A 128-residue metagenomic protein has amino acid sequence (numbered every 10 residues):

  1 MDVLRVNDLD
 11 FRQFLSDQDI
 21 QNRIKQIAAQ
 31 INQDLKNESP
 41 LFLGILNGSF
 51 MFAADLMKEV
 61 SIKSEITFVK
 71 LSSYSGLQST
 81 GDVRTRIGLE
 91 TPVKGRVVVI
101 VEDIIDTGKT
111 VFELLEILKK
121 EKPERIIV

Functional and structural regions predicted by a protein language model:
M1-V128: PRPP-associated nucleotide enzymes
